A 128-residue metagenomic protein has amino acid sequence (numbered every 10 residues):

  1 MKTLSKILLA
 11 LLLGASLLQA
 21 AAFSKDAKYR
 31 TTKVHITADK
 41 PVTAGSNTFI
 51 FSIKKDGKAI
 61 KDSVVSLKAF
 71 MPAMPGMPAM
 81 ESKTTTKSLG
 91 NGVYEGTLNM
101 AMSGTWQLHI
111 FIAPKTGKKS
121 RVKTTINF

Functional and structural regions predicted by a protein language model:
M1-K6: Positively charged n-region of N-terminal signal peptides that target proteins for export
I7-S16: Bacterial N-terminal signal peptides
A21-F128: Contiguous segments within soluble domain cores/interaction surfaces
